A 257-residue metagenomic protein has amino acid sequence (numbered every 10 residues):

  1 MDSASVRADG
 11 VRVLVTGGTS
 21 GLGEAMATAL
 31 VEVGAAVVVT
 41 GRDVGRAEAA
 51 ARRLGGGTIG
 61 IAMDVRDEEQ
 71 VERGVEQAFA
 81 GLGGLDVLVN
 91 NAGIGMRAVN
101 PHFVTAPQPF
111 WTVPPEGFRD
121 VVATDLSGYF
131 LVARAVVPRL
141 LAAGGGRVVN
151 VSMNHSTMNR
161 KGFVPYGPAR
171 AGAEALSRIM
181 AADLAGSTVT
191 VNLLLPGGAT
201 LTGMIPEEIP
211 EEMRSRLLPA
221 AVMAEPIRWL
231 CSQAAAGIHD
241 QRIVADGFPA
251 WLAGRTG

Functional and structural regions predicted by a protein language model:
V11, G84-L85, L140-M153, G186-V189 (+1 more regions): Active-site loop of short-chain dehydrogenase/reductase
T19-S20, D43: Conserved glycine-rich cofactor-binding loop
V44, M63-G74, P115: The beta1-alpha1 cofactor-binding region of Rossmann-like NAD(H)/NADP(H)-dependent oxidoreductases
R73-A80, V99, V104-T112, E116-A123: Active-site Tyr-X3-Lys motif and surrounding loop/helix of classical short-chain dehydrogenase/reductase
I94-G95, A106-G117, R147-G172, S177-G186 (+1 more regions): Catalytic loop of short-chain dehydrogenase/reductase
A133-R134, R178: A short, exposed helix-loop element centered on a Lys and neighboring polar residues
G186, L193-L194, E211-G257: C-terminal helical subdomain
